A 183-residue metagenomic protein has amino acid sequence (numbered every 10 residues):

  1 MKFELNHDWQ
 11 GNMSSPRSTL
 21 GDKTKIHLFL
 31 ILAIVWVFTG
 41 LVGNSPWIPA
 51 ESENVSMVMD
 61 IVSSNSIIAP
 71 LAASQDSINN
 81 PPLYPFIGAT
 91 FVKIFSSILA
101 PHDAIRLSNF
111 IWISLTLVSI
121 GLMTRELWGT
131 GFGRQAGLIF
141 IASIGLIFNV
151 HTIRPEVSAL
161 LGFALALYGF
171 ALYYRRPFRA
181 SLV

Functional and structural regions predicted by a protein language model:
K2-V183: Membrane-integral, polyisoprenol-dependent glycosyltransferases of the GT-C/oligosaccharyltransferase superfamily
